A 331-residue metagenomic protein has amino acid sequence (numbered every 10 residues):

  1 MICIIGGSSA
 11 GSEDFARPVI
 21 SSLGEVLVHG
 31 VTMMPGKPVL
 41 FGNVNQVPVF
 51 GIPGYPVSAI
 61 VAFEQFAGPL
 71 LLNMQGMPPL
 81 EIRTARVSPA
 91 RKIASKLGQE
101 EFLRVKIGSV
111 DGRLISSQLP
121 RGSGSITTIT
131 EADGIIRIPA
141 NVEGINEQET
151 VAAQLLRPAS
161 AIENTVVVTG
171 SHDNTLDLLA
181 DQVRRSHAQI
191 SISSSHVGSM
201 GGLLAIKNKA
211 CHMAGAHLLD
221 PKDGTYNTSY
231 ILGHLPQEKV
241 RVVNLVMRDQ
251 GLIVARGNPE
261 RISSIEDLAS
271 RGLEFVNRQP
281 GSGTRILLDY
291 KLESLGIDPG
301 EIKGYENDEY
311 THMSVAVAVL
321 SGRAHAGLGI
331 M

Functional and structural regions predicted by a protein language model:
M1-L23: N-terminal small/polar loop signature for handling phosphorylated ligands or for N-terminal nucleophile
S21-E163: Flexible glycine/proline-rich
E163-H172, E266-I286: Short loop->beta-strand "edge-of-pocket" segments that line small-molecule binding or catalytic clefts across diverse
L178-A188, E266, P280, T284-N307: Ligand-binding cleft/hinge of the Venus flytrap
S194-L204, G300-V317: Short helix-initiation/N-cap motifs at beta->coil->alpha
I206-K207, L268, L288, A318-L320: Hydrophobic residues within well-ordered alpha-helices
H212-H217, H325-I330: Paired acidic/hydrophobic, glycine-rich loop segments that form the ligand-binding mouth/hinge of periplasmic-binding
S229-P280, L292: A conserved helix-loop-strand patch within extracytoplasmic ligand-binding domains of the periplasmic binding
